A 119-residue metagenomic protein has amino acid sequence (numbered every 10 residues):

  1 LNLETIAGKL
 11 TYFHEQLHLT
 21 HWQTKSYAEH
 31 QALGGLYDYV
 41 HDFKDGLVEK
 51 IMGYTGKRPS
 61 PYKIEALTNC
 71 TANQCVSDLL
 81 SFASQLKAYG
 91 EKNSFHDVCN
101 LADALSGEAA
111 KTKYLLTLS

Functional and structural regions predicted by a protein language model:
L1-A7, F13, A72-C75: Disorder-to-helix initiation segments
L3, H14-H21, K44, V48-I51 (+2 more regions): A structural signal for well-ordered alpha-helices, especially hydrophobic packing surfaces of coiled-coils
Y12, Y27, Y37-Y39, Y54 (+3 more regions): Sequence-level detector for tyrosine residue identity
Y12-G35, Y89-H96: Helix-loop segments that flank and shape redox-cofactor active sites
F13, L36-Y39, F43, L101 (+1 more regions): Extended, well-ordered alpha-helical scaffold segments
H30-P59: Conserved alpha-helical segments that form or flank metal/cofactor-binding pockets of metalloenzymes
K63-T117: Acidic/histidine-rich alpha-helical segments that form the ligand environment of transition-metal centers
